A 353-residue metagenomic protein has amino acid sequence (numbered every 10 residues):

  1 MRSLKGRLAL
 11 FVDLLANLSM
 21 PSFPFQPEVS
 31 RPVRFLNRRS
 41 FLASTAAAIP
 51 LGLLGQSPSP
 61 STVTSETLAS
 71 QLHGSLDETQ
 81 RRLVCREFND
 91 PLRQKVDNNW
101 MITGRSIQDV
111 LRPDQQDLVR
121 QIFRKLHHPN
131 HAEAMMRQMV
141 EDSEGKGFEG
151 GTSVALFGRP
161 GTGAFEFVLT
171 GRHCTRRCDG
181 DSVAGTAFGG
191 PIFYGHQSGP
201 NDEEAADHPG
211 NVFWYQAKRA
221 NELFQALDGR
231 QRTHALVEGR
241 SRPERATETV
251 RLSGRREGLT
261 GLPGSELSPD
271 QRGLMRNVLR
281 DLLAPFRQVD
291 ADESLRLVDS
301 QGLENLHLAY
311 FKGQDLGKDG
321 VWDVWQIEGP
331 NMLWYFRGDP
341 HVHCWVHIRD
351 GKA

Functional and structural regions predicted by a protein language model:
M1-L36, S40, S44-L51: N-terminal secretory signal peptides
P58-E78, R82-A353: A cross-kingdom marker for long, charged
